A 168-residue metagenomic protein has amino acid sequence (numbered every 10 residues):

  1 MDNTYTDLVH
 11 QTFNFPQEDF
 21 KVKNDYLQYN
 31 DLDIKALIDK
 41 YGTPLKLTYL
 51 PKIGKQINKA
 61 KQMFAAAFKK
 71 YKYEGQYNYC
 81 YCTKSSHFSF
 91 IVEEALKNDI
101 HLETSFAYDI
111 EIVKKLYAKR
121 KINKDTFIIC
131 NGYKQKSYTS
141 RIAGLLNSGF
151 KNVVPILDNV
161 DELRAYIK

Functional and structural regions predicted by a protein language model:
M1-K168: A charged N-terminal "starter" segment
